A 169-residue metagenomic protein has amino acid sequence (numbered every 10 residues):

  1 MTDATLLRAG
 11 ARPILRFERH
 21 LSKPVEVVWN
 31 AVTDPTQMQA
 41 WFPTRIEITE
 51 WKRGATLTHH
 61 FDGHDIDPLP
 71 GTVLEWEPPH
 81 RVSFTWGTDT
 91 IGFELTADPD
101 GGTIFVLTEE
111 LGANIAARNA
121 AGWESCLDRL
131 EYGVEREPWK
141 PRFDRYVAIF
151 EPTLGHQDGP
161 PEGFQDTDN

Functional and structural regions predicted by a protein language model:
M1-L21, V25, T85: Aromatic-glycine hotspot motif
T2-R8, G101-N169: Terminal "cap-and-tail" regions of soluble proteins that handle hydrophobic small molecules
I14-F17, K23, V27, P35-P68 (+2 more regions): Short beta-edge strand/loop motif at the mouth of beta-sheet-based domains
E26-N30, A117: Short, conserved charged micro-motifs
A31-V32, W76: Conserved catalytic core of Hanks-type protein kinase domains
V32, F42, W86: Short, flexible helix/strand-to-coil boundary loops that buttress conserved ligand/catalytic motifs in alpha/beta
T33, P68, R118-A121: Generic recognition of short, well-ordered alpha-helical segments
Q39, E47-R53, T58-N114: Hydrophobic-ligand binding "helix-grip"
